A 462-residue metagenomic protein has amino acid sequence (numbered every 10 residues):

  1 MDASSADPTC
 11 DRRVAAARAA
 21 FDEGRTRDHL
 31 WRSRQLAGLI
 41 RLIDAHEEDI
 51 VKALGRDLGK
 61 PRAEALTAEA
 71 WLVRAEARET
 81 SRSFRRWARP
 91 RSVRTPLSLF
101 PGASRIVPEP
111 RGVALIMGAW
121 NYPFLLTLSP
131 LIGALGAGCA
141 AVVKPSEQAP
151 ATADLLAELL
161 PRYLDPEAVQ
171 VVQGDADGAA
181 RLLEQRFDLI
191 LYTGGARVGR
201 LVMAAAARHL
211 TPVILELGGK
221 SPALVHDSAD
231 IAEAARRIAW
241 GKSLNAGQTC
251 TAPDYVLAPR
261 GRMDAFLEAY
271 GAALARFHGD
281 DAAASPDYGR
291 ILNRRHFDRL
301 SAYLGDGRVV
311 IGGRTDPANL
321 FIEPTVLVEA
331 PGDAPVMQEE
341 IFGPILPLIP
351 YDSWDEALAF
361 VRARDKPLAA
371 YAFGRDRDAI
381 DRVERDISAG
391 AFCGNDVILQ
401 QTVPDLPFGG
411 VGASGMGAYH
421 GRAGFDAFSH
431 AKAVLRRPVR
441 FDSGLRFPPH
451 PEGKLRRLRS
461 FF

Functional and structural regions predicted by a protein language model:
M1-R105: N-terminal Rossmann-like NAD(P)+-binding subdomain of aldehyde/semialdehyde dehydrogenases
D2, R27-D28, L224, I322-F462: Conserved C-terminal structural/oligomerization subdomain of aldehyde/semialdehyde dehydrogenase
C10, H29, E47, I231 (+3 more regions): Residues at or immediately preceding the N-termini of alpha-helices
F21, R25, I40-I43, E47 (+14 more regions): Structural signal for hydrophobic packing residues in well-ordered secondary-structure cores of soluble enzyme domains
R32, A77, G138, V169 (+7 more regions): Residue-level signal for inorganic ion chemistry
P96-E233: Rossmann-like NAD(P) dinucleotide-binding subdomain of oxidoreductase/dehydrogenase enzymes
L164, R197-P331, G394, K454-R456 (+1 more regions): ALDH superfamily catalytic-core signature
L183-E184, L217-G219, T249-T251, A284-S285 (+2 more regions): Short glycine-enriched loop/turn motifs at secondary-structure junctions
